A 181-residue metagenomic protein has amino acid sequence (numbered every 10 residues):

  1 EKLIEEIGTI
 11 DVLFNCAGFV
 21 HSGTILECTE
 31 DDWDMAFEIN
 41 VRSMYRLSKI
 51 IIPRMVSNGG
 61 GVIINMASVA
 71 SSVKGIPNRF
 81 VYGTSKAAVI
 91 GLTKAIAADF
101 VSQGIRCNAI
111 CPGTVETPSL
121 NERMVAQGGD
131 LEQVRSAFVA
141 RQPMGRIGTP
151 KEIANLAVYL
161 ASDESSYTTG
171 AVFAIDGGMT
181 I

Functional and structural regions predicted by a protein language model:
A17-H21, G178: Conserved NAD(P)H cofactor-binding loop of Rossmann-fold oxidoreductase domains
T24-I25, D32-F37, V134, F138: Substrate-binding pocket helix/loop in short-chain dehydrogenase/reductase
S48, S85, T93: Active-site helix of classical SDR
P53, A98-S102, S166: Alpha-helical segment proximal to the catalytic Tyr-Lys
S68: Residue(s) in the substrate-gating loop at a strand-loop-helix junction that position the organic substrate next
A109, L131-E164, T168, G177: C-terminal helical subdomain
P112-E122: Short, flexible catalytic-loop segment of classical short-chain dehydrogenase/reductase
